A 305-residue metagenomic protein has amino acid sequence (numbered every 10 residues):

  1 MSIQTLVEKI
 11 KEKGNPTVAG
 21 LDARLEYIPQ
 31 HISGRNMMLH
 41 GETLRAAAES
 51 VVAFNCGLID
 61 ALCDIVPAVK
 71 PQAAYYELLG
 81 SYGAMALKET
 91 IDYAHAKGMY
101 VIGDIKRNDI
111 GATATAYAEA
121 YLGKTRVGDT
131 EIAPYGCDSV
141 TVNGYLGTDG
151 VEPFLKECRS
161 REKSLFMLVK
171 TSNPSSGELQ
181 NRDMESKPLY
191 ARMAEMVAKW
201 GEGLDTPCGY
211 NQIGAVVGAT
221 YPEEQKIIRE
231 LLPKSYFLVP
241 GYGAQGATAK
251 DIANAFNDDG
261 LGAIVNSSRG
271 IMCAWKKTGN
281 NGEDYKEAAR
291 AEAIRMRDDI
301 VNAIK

Functional and structural regions predicted by a protein language model:
M1-A61: N-terminal glycine-rich anion-binding loop in soluble enzyme alpha/beta folds
K13-T17, D64-P67, K97-M99, Y135-D138 (+4 more regions): Short, well-ordered coil/turn segments that N-cap beta-strands
A19, V69, D104, V140 (+2 more regions): Conserved, mostly hydrophobic/aromatic
T43-A47, K70-G83: Glycine-rich, proline-tolerant flexible connector loops at the mouths of alpha/beta enzymes
I59-I65, I91-A96, L155-S160, R229-L232 (+1 more regions): Acidic (Asp/Glu)-rich catalytic clusters
D109-I213: Conserved anion-binding
A215, A219-N266, G270-A274: A C-terminal functional module that forms or caps the active site or interfaces directly with catalytic machinery
I252-D258, C273-K305: C-terminal helical cap(s) of enzyme catalytic domains, especially alpha/beta-barrels
